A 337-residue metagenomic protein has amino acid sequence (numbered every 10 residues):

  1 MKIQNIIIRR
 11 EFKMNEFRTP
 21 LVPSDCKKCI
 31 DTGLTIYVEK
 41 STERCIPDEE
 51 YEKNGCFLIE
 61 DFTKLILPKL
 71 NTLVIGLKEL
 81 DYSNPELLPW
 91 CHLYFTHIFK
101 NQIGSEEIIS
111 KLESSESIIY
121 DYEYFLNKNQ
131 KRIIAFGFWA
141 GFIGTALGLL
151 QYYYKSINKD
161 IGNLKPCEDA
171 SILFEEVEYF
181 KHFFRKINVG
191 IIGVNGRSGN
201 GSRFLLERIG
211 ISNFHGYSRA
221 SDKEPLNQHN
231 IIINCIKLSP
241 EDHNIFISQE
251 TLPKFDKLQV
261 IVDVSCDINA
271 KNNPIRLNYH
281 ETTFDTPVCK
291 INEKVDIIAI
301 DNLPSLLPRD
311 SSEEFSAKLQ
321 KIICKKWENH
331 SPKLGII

Functional and structural regions predicted by a protein language model:
K2-K111, S115: An N-terminal-biased, well-structured beta-alpha scaffold segment characteristic of Rossmann-like dinucleotide-binding
I3, P89, R185-N188, L258: Phosphate-coordination loops involved in phosphoryl transfer and adenosine-cofactor binding
R10, M14-S41, C45-I46, I157-K237: Glycine-rich phosphate/diphosphate-binding loop of Rossmann-like nucleotide-binding domains
L34, L88-C91, S114-S117, I211 (+2 more regions): A short helix->loop->beta-strand "cap" motif at the edges of active sites that frequently abuts
K78-E79, T96-H97, I236-E241, S265-C266 (+1 more regions): Short glycine-/small-residue-rich Rossmann-like dinucleotide-binding loops
I118-V177, V260, S265-I337: Adenosine-phosphate binding glycine-rich loop
Y217-K294: Rossmann-like adenosine-cofactor binding region
